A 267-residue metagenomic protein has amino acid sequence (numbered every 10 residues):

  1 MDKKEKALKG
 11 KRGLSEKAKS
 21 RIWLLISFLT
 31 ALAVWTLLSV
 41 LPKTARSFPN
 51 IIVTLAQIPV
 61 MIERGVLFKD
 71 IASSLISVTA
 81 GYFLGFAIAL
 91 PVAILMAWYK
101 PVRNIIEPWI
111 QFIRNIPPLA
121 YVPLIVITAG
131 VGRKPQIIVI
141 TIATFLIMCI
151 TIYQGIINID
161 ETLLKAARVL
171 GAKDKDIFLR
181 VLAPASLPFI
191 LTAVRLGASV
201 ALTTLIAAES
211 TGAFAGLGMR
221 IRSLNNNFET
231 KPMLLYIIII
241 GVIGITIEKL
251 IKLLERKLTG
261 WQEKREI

Functional and structural regions predicted by a protein language model:
M1-L29, K249-I267: Transmembrane alpha-helical segments of polytopic membrane transport and secretion proteins
G10-S15, L41-F83: Periplasmic/extracellular loop-to-transmembrane helix junction in inner-membrane transport proteins
L67-I71, L75, I105-F112, I152 (+6 more regions): Hydrophobic alpha-helical elements at and bordering transmembrane segments of multi-pass membrane proteins
A80-I110: Transmembrane-helix boundary motif in ABC transporter permease subunits
K100, I157, L234-I267: C-terminal transmembrane helix and the adjacent membrane-cytosol boundary/short C-terminal tail of inner/organellar
Q111-I147, Q154-G155: Generic hydrophobic transmembrane alpha-helix motif, especially the helices
I138, I142, K175-A207, I240: Transmembrane alpha-helices
G155-A193, L217, I221: Short cytoplasmic-facing helical segments at TM-TM junctions of multi-pass membrane proteins
